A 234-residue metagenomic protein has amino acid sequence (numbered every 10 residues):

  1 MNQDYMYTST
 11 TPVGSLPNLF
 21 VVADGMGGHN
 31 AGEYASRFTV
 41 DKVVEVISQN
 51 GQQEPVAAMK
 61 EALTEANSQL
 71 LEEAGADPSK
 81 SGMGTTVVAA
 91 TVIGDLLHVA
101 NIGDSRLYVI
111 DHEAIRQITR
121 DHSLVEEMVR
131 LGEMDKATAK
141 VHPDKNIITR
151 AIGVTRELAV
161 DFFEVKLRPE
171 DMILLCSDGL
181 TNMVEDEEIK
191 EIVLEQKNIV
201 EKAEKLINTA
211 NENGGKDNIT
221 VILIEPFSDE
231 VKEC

Functional and structural regions predicted by a protein language model:
M1-C234: PP2C/PPM-type serine/threonine phosphatase catalytic domain
